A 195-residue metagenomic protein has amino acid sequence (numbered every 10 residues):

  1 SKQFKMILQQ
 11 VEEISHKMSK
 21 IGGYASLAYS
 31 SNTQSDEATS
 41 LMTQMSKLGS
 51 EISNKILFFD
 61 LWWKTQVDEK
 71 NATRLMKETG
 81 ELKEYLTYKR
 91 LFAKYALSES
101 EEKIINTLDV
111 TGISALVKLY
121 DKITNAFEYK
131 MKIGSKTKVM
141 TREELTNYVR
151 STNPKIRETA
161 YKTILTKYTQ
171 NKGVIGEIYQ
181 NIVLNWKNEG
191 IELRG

Functional and structural regions predicted by a protein language model:
S1-R194: A well-structured
